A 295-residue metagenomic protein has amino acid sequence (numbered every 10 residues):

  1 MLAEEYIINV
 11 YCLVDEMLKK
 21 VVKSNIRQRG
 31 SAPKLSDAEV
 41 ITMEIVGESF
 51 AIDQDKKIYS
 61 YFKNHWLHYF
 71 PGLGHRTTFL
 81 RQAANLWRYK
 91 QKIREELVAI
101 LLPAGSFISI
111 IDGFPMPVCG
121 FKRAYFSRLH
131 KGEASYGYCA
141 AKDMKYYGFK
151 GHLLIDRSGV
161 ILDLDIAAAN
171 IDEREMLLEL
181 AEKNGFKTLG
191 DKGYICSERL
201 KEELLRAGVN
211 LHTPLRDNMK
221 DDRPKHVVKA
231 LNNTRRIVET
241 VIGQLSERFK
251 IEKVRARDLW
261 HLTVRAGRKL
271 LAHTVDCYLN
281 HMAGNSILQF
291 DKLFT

Functional and structural regions predicted by a protein language model:
M1-T295: Short alpha-helical elements
